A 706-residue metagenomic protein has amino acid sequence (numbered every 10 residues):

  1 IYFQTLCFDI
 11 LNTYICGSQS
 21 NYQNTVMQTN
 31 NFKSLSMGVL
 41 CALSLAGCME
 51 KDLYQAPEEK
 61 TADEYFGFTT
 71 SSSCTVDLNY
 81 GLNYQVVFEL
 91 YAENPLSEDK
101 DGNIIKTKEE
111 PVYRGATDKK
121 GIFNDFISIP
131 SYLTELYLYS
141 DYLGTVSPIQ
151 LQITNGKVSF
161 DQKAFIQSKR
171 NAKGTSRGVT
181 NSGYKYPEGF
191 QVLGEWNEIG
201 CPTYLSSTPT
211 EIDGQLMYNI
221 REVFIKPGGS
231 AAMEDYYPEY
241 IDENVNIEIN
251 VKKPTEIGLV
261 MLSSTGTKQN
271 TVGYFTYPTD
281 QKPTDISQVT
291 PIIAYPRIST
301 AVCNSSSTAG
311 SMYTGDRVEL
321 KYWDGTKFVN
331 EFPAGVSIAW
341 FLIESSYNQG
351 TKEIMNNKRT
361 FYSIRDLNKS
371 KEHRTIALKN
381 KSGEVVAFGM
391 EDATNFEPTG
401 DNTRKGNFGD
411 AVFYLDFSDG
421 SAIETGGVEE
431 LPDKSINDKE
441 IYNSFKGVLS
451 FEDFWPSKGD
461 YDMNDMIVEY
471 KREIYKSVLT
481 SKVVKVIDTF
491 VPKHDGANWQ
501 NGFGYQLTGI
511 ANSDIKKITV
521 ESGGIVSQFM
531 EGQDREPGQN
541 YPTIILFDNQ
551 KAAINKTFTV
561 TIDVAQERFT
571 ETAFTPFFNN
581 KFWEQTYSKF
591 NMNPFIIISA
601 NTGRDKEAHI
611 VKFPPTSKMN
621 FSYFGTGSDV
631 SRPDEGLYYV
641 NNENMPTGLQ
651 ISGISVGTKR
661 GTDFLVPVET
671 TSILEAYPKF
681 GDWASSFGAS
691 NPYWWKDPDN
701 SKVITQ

Functional and structural regions predicted by a protein language model:
Y2-T5, D9-I10, Y14-C16, Q23: Short, positively charged and aromatic/hydrophobic N-terminal segments
Q23-N24, V703: Short hotspots in intrinsically disordered terminal tails
Q28-S36: Bacterial N-terminal signal peptides that target proteins for export
A46-G47: C-terminal motif of bacterial Sec signal peptides marking the signal peptidase cleavage site
E50-Q706: Extracellular distal adhesion/interaction modules in secreted or cell-surface proteins
